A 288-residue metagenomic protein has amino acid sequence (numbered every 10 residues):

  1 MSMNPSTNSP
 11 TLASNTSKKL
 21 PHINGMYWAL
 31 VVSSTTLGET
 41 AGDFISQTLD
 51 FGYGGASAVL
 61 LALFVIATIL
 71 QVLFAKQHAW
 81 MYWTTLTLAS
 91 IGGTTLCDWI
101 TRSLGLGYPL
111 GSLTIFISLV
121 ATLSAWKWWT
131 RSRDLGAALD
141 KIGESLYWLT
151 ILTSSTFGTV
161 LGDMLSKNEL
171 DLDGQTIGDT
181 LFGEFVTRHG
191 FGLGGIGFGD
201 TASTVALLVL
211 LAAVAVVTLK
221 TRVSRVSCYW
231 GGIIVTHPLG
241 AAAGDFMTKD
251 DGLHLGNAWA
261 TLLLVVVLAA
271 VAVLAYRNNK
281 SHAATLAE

Functional and structural regions predicted by a protein language model:
S2-E288: Polytopic alpha-helical membrane proteins, predominantly small-molecule transporters/carriers
